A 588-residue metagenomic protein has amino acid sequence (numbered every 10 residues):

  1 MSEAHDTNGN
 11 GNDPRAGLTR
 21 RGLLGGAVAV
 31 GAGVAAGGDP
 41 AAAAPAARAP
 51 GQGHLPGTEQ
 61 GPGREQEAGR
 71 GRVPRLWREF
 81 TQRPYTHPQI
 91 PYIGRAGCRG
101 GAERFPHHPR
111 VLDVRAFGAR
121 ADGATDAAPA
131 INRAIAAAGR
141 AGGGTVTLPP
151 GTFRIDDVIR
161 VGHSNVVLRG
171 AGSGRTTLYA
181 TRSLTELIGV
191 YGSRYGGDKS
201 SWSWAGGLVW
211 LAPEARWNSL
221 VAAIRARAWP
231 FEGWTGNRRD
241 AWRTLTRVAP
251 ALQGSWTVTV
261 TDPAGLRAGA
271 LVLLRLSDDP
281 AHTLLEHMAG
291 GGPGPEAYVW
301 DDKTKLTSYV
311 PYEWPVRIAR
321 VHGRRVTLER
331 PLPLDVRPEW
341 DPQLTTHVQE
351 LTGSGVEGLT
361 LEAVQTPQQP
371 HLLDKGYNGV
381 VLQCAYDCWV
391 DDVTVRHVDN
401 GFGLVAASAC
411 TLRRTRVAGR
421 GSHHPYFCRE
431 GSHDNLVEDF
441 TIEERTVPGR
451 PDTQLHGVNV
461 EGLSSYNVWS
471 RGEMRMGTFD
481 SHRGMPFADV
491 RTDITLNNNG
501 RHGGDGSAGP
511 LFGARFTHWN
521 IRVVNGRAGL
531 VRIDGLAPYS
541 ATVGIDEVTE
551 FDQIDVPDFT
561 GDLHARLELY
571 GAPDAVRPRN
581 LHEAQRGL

Functional and structural regions predicted by a protein language model:
S2-P149, R154-Q369, V543-L588: Extracellular "leader-to-stem" segments immediately downstream of a signal peptide or signal-anchor in secreted/lumenal
L148-D157, G376-G379, V398-N400: Conserved short loop/turn motifs at secondary-structure junctions
R160-H163, H371-L372, G484, I533: Short, glycine/charged-enriched secondary-structure capping and boundary segments
N165, G174, T352-A363, Y386-H397 (+7 more regions): Right-handed parallel beta-helix
L184-A226, R337-T346, P370-V381, H397-D399 (+5 more regions): Extracellular beta-strand/beta-solenoid scaffold signature
L271-R275, P315, G379-V381, W389 (+5 more regions): Ordered hydrophobic segments in well-structured contexts
V405: Aromatic-lined, polymer-binding surfaces characteristic of secreted/periplasmic polysaccharide-degrading enzymes
G472, T492-L588: Catalytic domains of carbohydrate-active enzymes that cleave complex glycans
